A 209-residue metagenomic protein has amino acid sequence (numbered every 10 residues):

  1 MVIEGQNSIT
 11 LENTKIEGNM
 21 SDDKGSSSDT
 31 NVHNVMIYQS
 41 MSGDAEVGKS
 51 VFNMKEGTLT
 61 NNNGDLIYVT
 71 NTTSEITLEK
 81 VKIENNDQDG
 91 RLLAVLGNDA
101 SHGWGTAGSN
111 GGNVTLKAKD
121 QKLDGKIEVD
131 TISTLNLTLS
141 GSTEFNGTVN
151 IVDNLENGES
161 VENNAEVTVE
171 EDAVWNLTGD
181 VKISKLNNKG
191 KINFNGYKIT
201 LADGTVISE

Functional and structural regions predicted by a protein language model:
M1-I3, S21-K49, T60-T70, N85-A107 (+2 more regions): Extracellular beta-strand/beta-solenoid scaffold signature
Q6-T14, H33, G48-S50, K55-G57 (+16 more regions): The right-handed parallel beta-helix/beta-solenoid scaffold, focusing on the short coil/turn and N-cap positions
E17: Short loop/turn segments at secondary-structure transitions that flank enzyme active sites
